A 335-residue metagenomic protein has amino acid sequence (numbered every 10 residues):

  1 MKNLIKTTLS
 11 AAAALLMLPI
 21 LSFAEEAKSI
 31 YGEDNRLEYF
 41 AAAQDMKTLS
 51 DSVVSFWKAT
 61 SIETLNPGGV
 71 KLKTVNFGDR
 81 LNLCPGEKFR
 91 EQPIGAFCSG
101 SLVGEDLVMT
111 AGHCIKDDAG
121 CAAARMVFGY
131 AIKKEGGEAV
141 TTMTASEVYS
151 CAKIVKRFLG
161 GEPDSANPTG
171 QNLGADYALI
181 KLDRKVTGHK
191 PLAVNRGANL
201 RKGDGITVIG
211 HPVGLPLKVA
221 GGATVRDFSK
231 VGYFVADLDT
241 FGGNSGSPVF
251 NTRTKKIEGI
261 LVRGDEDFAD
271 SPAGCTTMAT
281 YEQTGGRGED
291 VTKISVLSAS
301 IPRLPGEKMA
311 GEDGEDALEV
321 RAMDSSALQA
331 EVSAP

Functional and structural regions predicted by a protein language model:
M1-A11: Bacterial N-terminal signal peptides that target proteins for export
S10-P19: Bacterial N-terminal signal peptides
I20-A24: Sec/Tat signal peptide C-region and signal peptidase I cleavage site
E25-L49, A310, A317-A327, V332: Boundary/junction segments of secreted and surface-exposed precursor proteins
E26-A41, T48-F89, P93-I94, V103-E105 (+4 more regions): Serine endopeptidase catalytic core focused on the charge-relay Asp
S101-L102, N199, T240-V262: Catalytic nucleophile loop of clan PA
A111-I115, G210-V213, G242, G259-D267: Short beta->alpha transition motifs characteristic of CBS
I132-K133, A139-T142, S146-S150, K185 (+1 more regions): C-terminal cap/linker of serine protease catalytic domains
